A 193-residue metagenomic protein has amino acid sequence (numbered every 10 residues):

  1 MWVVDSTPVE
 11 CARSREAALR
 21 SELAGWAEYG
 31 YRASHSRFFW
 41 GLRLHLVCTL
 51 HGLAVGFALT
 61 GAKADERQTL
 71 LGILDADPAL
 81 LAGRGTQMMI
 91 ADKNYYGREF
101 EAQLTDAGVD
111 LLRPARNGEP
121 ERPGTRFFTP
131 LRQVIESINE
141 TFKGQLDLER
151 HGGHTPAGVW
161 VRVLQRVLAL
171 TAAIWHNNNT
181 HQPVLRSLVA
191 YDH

Functional and structural regions predicted by a protein language model:
M1-D106, R116: Polybasic low-complexity intrinsically disordered regions
E10-R15, R122-G124, R162: Short, solvent-exposed polar/charged micro-motifs at secondary-structure junctions
S14-G25, L146-W160: Compositionally biased, low-complexity linear motifs
E66-T69, V134, I138, W160 (+1 more regions): Catalytic-loop motifs flanking and including active-site residues across diverse enzymes
G83-G158: Helix-centered, glycine/charged polyanion-binding patches within enzymatic domains that contact phosphate-containing
T105, K143-A157, A173-H193: A short, flexible helix-boundary coil/loop motif
F142, V159-A172: Charged alpha-helix within mobile-element recombinases
